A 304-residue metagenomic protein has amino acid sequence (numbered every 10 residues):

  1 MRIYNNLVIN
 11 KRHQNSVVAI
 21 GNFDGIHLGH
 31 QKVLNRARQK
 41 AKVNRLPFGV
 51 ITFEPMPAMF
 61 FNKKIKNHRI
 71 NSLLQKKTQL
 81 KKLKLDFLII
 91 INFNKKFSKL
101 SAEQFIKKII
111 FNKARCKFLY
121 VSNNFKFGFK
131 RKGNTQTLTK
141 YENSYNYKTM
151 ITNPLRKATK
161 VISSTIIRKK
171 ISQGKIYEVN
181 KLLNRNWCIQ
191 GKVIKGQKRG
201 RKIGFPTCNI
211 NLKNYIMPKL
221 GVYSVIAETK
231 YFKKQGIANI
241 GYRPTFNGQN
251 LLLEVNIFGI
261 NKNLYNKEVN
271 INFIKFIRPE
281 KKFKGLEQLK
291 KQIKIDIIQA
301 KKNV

Functional and structural regions predicted by a protein language model:
R2-V8, I89: Short acidic-hydrophobic, aromatic-tinged amphipathic segments that line or gate anion-handling sites
L7-H68, S72: N-terminal catalytic cores of NTP/NDP-binding nucleotidyl/phosphoryl-transfer enzymes
I9-H13, K95-S98, R156-K160: A short acidic, often aromatic-flanked loop/helix-cap motif at beta-alpha or helix-coil junctions that lines enzyme
H27, L80, L119, V179 (+2 more regions): Residue-level signal for inorganic ion chemistry
M59-N123, F127-Y145: N-terminal Rossmann-like or analogous alpha/beta NTP/dinucleotide-binding catalytic cores that position adenine
E142-I237: Glycine-rich, Lys/Arg-enriched anion-binding loops that position phosphate/diphosphate groups for phosphoryl
K195-V304: Phosphate/ribose-recognition catalytic cores of enzymes acting on nucleotide-derived substrates
